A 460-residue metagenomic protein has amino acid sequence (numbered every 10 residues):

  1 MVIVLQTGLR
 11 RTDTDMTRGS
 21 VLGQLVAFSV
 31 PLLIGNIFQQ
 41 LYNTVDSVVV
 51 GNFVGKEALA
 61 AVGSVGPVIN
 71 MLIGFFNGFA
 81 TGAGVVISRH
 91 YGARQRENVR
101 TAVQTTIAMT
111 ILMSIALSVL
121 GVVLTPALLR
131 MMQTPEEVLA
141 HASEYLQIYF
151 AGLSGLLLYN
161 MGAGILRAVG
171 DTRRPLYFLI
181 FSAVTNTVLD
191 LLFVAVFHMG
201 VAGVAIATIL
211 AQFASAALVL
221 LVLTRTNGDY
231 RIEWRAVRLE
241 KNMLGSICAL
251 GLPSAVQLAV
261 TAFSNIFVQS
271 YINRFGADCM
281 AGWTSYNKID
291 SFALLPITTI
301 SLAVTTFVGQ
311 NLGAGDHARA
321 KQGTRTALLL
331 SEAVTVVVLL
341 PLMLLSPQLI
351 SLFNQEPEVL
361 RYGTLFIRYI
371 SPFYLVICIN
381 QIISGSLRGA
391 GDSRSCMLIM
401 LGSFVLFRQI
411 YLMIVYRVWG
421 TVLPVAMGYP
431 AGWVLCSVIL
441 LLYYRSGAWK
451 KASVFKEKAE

Functional and structural regions predicted by a protein language model:
M1-S29, I87-S154, V196-L252, V308-F373 (+1 more regions): Short alpha-helical transmembrane segments in multi-pass integral membrane proteins
R18, L22-L41, V45, V68-F75 (+8 more regions): Residue-level signal for short hydrophobic patches within transmembrane helices of multi-pass membrane transporters
A27-D46, I148, Y159, S182 (+5 more regions): Transmembrane helical elements of multi-pass membrane transporters/channels
L32, N36, V48, V85 (+15 more regions): Transmembrane alpha-helix boundary and packing residues in multipass membrane permease domains and related
I37, L41-A60, L129-E136, L192-M199 (+5 more regions): Helix-terminus/linker motif at the lipid-water interface of multi-pass membrane proteins
V54-P67, A142-L146, A205, A277-F292 (+2 more regions): Small-residue hotspots at the loop-to-helix junctions and early N-terminal turns of transmembrane alpha-helices
L59-V119, L156-P175, Q269, W283-S346 (+1 more regions): Small-residue-rich hydrophobic transmembrane alpha-helices
A80, Y149-R167, P175-N186, V204-V219 (+4 more regions): Short runs within selected transmembrane alpha-helices of multi-pass transporters and secretion channels
